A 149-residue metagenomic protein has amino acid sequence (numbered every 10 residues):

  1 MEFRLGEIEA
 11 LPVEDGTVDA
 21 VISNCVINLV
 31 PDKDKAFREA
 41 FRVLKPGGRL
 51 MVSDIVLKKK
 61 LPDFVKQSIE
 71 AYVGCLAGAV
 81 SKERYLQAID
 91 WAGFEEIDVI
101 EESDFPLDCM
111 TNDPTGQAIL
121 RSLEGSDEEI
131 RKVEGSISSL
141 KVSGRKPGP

Functional and structural regions predicted by a protein language model:
M1-L11: Conserved SAM-binding strand-loop segment of SAM-dependent methyltransferases
E9-A20: A short acidic, Gly/Pro-enriched loop at the edge of an enzyme's catalytic core that lines a small-molecule cofactor
S23-V26, V52: A short beta-strand submotif of the Rossmann-like class I SAM-dependent methyltransferase core that lines
C25, A40-F41, I89: Class I S-adenosylmethionine-dependent transferase superfamily signal
N28-L29, C75: A short His-aromatic
D34-R49: A short glycine-rich, Lys/Arg-flanked "PGG" loop and its adjoining helix->strand segment in the class I
V56-L76, Q87: Short, glycine-/aromatic-enriched active-site segment of Class I SAM-dependent methyltransferases
A88-P149: C-terminal lobe and adjacent flexible extensions of AdoMet/dcAdoMet transferase-like proteins
